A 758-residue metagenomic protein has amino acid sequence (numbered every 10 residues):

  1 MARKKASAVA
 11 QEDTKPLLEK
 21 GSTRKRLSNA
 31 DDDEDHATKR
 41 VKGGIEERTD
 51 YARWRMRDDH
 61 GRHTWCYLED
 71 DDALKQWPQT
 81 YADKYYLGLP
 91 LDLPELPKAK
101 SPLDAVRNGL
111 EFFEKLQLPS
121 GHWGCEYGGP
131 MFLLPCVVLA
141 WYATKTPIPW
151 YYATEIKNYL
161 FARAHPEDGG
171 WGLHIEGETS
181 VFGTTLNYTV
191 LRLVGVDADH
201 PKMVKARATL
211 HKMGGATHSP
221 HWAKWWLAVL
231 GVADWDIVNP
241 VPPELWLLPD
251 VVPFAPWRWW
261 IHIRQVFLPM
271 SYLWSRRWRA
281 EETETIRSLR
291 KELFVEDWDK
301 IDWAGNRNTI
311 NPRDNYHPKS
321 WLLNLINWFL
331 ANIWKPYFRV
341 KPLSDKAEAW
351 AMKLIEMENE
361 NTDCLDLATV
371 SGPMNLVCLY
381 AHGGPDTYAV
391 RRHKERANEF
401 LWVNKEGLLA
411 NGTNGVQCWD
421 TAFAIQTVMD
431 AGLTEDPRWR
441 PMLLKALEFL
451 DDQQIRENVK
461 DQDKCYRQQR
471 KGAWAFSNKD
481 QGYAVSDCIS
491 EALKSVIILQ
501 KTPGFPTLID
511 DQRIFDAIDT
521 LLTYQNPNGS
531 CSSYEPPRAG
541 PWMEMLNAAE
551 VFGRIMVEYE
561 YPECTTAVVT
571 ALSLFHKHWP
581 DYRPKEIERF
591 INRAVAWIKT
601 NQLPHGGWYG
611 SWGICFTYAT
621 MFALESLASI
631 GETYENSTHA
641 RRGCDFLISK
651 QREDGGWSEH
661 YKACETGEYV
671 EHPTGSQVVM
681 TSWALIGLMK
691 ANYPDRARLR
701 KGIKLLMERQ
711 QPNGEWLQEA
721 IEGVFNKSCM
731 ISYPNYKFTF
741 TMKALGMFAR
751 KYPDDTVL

Functional and structural regions predicted by a protein language model:
M1-L758: Preference for long, amphipathic alpha-helical scaffolds in soluble/luminal domains and all-alpha bundles
